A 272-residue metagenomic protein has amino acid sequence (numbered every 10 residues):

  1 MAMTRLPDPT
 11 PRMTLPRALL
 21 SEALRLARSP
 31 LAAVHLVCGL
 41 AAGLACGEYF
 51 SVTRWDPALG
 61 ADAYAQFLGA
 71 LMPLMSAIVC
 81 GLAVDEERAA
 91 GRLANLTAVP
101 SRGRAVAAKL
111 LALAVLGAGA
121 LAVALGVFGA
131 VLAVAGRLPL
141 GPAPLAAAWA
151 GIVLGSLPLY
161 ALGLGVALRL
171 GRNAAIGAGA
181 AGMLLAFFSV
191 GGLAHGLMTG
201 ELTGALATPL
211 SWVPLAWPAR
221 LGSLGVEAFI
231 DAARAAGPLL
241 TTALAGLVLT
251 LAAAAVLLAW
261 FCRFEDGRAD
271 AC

Functional and structural regions predicted by a protein language model:
M1-G69, M75, I230-C272: Hydrophobic alpha-helical transmembrane segments
L6-M13, A83-A94, L157-A194: Cytoplasmic juxtamembrane interface segments
V34, R104, A174-A175: Residue-level recognition of membrane-helix boundary sites in multi-pass small-molecule transporters
C38-A42, A112, G179-A186: Transmembrane alpha-helical core residues of multi-pass small-molecule transporters, especially secondary transporters
L40-S76, C80, L111-R172, D231 (+1 more regions): Secretory targeting signals
W55, I176, G182-C272: Terminal transmembrane helical anchor/hairpin motif
V79-A118: Helix-loop-helix units of permease transmembrane domains in multi-pass membrane transporters, especially ABC
